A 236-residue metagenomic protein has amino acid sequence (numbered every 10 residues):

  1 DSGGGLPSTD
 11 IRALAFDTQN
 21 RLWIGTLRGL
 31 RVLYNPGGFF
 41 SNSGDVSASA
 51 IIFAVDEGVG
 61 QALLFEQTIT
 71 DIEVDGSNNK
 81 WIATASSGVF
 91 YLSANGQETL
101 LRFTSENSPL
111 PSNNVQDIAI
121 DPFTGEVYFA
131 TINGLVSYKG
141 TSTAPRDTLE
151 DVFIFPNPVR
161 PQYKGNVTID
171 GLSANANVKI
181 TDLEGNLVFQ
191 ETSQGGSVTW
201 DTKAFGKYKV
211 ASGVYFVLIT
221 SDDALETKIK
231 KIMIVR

Functional and structural regions predicted by a protein language model:
D1-T18, I51-G76, S105-D121, E150-K164: Short coil-to-beta transitions that initiate beta-strands within beta-rich domains
R21-I24, N79-A83, G125-F129: Conserved beta-propeller blade signature
L27, N35, A85, I132 (+1 more regions): Short loop/turn segments immediately following the C-termini of beta-strands
R31, N113-D147: Blade-level signature of beta-propeller repeat domains, shared across WD40, Kelch, NHL, RCC1 and BNR/Asp-box propellers
Y34-S47, A94-E98, K139-R146: Short loop/turn segments immediately following beta-strands, especially the blade-tip and inter-blade linker loops
D147-K179, S197-W200: Glycine-centered coil/turn sites that cap beta-strands in beta-rich domains
N177-V188, Y215: Short, glycine-anchored, charge-dense loop/turn motifs used at functional sites
S193-L225: Short, surface-exposed loop/turn motifs with a glycine/proline- and acidic-biased composition
